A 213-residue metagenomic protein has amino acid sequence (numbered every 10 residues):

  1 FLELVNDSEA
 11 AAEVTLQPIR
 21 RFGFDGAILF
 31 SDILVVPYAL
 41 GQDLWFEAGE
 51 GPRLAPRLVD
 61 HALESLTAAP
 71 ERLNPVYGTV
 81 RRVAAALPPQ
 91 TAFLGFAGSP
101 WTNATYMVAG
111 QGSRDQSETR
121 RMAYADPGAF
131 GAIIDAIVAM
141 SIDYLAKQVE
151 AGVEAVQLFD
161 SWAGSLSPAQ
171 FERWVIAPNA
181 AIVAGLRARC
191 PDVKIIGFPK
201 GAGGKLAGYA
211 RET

Functional and structural regions predicted by a protein language model:
F1, S8, E47-L54, L66 (+3 more regions): N-terminal/domain-start segments enriched in small and hydrophobic, helix-friendly residues, covering either
F1-A10, L63-R72, G112: An N-terminal domain-start capping segment
F1-F46: N-terminal basic, low-complexity leaders that serve as flexible interaction/assembly modules and, when applicable, as
G23, P37, L44, A48 (+4 more regions): Generic hydrophobic/packing signal
I33-V36, G51-P52, P100-T102: A short acidic, glycine/proline-enriched capping/turn motif at secondary-structure boundaries, especially helix N-cap
Q42-P56, Y106-T119: Short, flexible, mixed-charge acidic loops at enzyme active sites
G49-A86: A gly/proline- and charged-residue-enriched helix-loop-helix capping module
R72-T213: Active-site loop segments of alpha/beta catalytic cores
